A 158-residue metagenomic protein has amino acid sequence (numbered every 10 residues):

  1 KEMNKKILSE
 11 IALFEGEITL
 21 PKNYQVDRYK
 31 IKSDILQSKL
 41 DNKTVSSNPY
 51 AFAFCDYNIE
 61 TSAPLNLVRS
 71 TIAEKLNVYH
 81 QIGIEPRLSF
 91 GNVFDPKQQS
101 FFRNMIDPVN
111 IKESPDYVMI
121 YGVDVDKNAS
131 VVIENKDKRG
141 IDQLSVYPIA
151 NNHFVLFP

Functional and structural regions predicted by a protein language model:
K1-I82: Non-heme Fe(II)/2-oxoglutarate
E85-P158: Catalytic core of non-heme Fe(II) oxygenases with the double-stranded beta-helix
